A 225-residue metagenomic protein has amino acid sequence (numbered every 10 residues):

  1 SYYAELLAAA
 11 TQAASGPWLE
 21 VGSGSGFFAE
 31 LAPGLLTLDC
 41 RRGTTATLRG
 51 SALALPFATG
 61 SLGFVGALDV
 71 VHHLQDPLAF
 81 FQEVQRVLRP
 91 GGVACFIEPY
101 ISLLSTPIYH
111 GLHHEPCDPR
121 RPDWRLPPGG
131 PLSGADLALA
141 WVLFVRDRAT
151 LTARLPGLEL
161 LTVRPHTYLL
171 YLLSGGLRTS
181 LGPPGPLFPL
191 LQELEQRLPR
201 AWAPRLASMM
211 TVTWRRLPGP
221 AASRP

Functional and structural regions predicted by a protein language model:
S1-L53, F64, M210, P220-P225: Conserved N-terminal segment of class I S-adenosyl-L-methionine
A54-T59: Short conserved loop adjoining the S-adenosyl-L-methionine
F64-V70, F96: A short beta-strand submotif of the Rossmann-like class I SAM-dependent methyltransferase core that lines
L78-V93: A short glycine-rich, Lys/Arg-flanked "PGG" loop and its adjoining helix->strand segment in the class I
V93-P127: Conserved class I S-adenosyl-L-methionine
L139-V163: Short alpha-helix
H166-Q196: C-terminal helical/coil "lid" or tail adjacent to the Rossmann-like core of SAM-dependent
G176, L190-P225: C-terminal lobe and adjacent flexible extensions of AdoMet/dcAdoMet transferase-like proteins
